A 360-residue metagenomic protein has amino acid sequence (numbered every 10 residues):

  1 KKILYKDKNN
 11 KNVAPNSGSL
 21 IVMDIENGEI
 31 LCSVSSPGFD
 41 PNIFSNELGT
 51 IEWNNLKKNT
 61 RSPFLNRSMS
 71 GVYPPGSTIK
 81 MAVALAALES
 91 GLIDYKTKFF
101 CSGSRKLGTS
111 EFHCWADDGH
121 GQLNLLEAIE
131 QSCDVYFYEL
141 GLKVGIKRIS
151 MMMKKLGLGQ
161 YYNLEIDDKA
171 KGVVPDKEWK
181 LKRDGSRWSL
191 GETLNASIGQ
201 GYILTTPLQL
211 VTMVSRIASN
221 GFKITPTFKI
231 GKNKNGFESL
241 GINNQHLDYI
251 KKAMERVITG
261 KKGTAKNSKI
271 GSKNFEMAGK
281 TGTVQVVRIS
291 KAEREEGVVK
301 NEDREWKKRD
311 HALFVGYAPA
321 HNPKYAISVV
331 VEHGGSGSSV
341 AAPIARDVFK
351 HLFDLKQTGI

Functional and structural regions predicted by a protein language model:
K1-L4: Sec-dependent N-terminal signal peptides of Gram-negative outer-membrane/periplasmic proteins
K6-D7, N12-V13, G18-T78, A82-V329: Beta-lactam-recognizing serine transpeptidase/beta-lactamase-like catalytic domain environment
L210, G337-F349: Short, charged, low-complexity patches
K234-E238, I344-I360: Short, gly/Ser/Thr-rich active-site loops of penicillin-recognizing serine hydrolases
E332-G335: A generic structural motif
